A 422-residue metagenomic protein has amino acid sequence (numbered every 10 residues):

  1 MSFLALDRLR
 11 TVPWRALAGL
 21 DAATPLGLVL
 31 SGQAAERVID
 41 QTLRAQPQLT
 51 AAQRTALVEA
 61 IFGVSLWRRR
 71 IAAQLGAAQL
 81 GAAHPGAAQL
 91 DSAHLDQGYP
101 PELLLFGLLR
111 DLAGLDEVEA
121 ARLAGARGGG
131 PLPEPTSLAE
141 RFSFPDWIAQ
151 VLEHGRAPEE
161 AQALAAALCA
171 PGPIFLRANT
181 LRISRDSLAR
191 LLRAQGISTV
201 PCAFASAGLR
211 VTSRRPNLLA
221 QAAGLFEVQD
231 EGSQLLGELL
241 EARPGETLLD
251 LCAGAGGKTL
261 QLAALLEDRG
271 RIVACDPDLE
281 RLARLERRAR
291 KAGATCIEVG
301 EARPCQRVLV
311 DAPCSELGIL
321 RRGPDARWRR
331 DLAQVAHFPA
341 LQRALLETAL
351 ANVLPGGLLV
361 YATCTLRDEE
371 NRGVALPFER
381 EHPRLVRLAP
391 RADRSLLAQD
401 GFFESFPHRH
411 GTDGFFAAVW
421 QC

Functional and structural regions predicted by a protein language model:
M1-C422: S-adenosylmethionine
